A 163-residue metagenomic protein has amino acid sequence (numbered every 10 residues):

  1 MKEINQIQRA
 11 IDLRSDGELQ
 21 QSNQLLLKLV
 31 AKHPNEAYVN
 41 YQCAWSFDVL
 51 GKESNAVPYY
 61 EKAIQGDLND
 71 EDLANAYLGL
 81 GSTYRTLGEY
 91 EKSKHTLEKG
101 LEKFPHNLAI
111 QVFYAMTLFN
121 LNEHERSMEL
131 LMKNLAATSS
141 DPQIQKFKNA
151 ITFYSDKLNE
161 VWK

Functional and structural regions predicted by a protein language model:
P34, L68-E71, P105, S139: Short coil turns that delineate tetratricopeptide repeat
Q65, F119-P142, T152, D156: TPR/TPR-like (Sel1-like) alpha-helical repeat modules
